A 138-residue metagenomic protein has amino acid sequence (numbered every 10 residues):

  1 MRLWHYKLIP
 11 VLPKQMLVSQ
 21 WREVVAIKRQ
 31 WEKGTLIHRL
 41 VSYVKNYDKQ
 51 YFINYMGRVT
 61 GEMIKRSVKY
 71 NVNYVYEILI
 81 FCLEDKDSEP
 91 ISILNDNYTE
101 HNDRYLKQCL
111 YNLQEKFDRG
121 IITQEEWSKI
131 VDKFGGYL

Functional and structural regions predicted by a protein language model:
M1-I37, V41-L138: Sequence termini and other peripheral, non-core segments
